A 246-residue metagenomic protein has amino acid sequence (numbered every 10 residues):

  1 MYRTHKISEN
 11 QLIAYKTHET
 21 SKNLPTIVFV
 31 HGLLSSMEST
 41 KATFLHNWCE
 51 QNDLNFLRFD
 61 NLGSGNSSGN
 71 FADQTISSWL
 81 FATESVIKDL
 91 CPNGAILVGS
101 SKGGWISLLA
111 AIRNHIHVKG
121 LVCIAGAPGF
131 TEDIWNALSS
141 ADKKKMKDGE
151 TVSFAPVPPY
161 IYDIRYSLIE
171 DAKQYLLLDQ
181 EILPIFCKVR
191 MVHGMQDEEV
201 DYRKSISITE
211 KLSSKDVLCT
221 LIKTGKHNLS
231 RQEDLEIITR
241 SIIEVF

Functional and structural regions predicted by a protein language model:
M1-T20: N-terminal cap/lid segment of alpha/beta-hydrolase-fold proteins
L24-G32: Short beta-strand element of the alpha/beta-hydrolase
L34-H46, R203: The serine-hydrolase catalytic nucleophile loop
A42, H46-S68: Conserved alpha/beta-hydrolase
G65-L90: Catalytic nucleophile-loop/oxyanion-hole region of alpha/beta-hydrolase and closely related hydrolase-like folds
L97-G99, I124: Short beta-strand immediately N-terminal to the catalytic nucleophile in serine-hydrolase-like folds
G99-S107: Gly/Ala-rich beta-loop-alpha elbow adjacent to hydrolase catalytic centers
W105, H117-L221, K226-V245: The alpha/beta-hydrolase serine catalytic core
